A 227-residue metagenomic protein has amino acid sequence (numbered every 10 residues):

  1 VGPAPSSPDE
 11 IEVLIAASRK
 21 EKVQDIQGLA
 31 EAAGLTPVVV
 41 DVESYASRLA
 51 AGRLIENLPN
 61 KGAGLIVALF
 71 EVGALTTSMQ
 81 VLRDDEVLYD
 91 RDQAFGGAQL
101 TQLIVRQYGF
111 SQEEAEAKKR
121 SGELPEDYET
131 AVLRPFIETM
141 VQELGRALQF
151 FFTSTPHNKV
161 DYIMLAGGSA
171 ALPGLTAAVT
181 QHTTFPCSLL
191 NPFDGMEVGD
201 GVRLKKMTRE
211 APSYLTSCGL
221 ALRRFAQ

Functional and structural regions predicted by a protein language model:
V1-Q227: Hydrophobic/aromatic-enriched cytosolic interaction surfaces used to assemble or bind macromolecules
